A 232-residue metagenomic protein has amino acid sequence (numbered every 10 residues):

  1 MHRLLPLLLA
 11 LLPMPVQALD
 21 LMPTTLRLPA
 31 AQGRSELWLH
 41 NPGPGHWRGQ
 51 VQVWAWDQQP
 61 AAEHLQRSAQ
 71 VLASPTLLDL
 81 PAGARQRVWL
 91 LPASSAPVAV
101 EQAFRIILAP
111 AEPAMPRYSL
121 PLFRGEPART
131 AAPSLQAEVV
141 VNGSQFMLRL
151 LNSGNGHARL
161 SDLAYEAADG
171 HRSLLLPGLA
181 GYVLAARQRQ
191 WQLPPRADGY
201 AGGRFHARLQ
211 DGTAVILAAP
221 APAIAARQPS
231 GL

Functional and structural regions predicted by a protein language model:
M1-L8: Sec-dependent signal peptide recognition, specifically the positively charged N-region followed immediately by
P13-V16: N-terminal signal peptide c-region/cleavage motif recognized by signal peptidases
A18-P42, T130-G143, A180: Beta-sheet-dominated interaction scaffolds and their linkers
S35-N41, L90, F104-A109, F146-N152: Buried hydrophobic-core signal for structured, non-transmembrane domains
G43-L65, N155-H171: Short acidic, flexible loop segments centered on an aromatic residue
P60-A96, G170-G199: Intrinsically disordered, low-complexity Pro/Gly/Ser/Thr-rich segments with frequent PxxP/GP/PP motifs and embedded
A93-L135, A197-L232: Terminal connector regions
N142-L232: Intrinsically disordered, low-complexity segments enriched in serine, threonine, and glycine
